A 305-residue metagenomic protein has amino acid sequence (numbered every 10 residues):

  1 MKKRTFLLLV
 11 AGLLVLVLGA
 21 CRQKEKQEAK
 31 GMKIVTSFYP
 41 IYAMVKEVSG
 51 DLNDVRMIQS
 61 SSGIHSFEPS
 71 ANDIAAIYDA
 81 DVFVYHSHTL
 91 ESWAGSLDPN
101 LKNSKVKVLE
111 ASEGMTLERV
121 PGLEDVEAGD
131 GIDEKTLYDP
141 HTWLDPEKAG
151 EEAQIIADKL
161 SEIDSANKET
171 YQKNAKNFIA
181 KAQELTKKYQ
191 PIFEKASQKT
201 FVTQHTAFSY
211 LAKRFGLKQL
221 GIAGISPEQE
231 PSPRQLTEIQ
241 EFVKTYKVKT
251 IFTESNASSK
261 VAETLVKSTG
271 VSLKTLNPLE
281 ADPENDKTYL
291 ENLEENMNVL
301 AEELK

Functional and structural regions predicted by a protein language model:
R4-K24: Sec-dependent N-terminal signal peptides of Gram-positive bacterial secreted proteins and lipoproteins
V17-K305: Extracytoplasmic metal-acquisition and chelation regions
